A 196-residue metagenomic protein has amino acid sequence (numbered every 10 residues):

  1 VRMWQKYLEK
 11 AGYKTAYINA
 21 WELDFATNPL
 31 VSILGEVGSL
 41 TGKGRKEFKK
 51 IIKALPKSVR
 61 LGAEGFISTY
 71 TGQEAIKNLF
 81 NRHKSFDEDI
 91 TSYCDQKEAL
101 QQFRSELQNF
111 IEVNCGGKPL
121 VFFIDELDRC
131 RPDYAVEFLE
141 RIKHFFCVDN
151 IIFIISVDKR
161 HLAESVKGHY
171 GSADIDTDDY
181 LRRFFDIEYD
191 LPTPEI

Functional and structural regions predicted by a protein language model:
V1-Y7, R104, N109-L120, R131-I196: The catalytic "switch" region of P-loop NTPases
M3-I111: P-loop NTPase nucleotide-binding core
